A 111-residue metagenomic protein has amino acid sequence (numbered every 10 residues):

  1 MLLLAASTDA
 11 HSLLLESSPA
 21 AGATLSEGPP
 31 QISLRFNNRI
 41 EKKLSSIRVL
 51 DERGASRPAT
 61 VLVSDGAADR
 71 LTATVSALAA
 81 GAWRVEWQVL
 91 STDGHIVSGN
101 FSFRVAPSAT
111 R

Functional and structural regions predicted by a protein language model:
A5-S7: N-terminal signal peptide c-region/cleavage motif recognized by signal peptidases
L13-L15, A23, I96-R111: Extracytoplasmic/periplasmic copper-protein system
L25-S33: Contiguous beta-strand segments within globular domains
G28, A79-V85: A glycine-anchored, Pro-Gly-centered beta-turn/N-cap motif
S33, N38-R57: Short, surface-exposed alpha-helix to beta-strand junction/turn motifs within ectodomains of secreted and cell-envelope
A67-T72: Aromatic sugar-binding surface patches on proteins that engage polysaccharides or sugar-phosphate polymers
V75-A77: Short, flexible loop/turn segments at beta-strand junctions in immunoglobulin-like and fibronectin type III
E86-N100: Short, exposed beta-strand-loop hairpins at the edges of beta-sheets in extracellular/periplasmic proteins
